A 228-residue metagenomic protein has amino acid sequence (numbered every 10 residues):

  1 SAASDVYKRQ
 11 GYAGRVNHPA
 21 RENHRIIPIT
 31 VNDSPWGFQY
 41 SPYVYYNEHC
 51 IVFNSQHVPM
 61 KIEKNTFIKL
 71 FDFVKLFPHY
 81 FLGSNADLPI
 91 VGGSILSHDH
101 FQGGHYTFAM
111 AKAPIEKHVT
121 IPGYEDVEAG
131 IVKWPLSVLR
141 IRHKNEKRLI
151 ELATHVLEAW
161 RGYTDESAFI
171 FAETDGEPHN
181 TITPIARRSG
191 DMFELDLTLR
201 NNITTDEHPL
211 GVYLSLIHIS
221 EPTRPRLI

Functional and structural regions predicted by a protein language model:
S1-Q39: Low-complexity, highly charged intrinsically disordered N-terminal segments that act as targeting/localization
A3-Y7, H218-T223: Short, small-residue-biased leader/transition segments that mark boundaries at the very start of proteins
N23-R25, H57-L82: Helical scaffold of the NTase/Pol beta-like nucleotidyltransferase catalytic core
S41-Q56, I131-P135: Residues forming anionic-ligand binding surfaces in small-molecule and nucleic-acid pockets of primarily soluble enzymes
E48-H49, N54, V91-F108, D196-T198: Histidine-centered divalent-metal-coordination microenvironment in nucleic-acid enzymes
P78-A86, V91-S94, G103-H155, R161: Catalytic or ion-translocation cores adjacent to nucleophile or general acid/base/metal-coordination motifs in diverse
P89-S97, D175-N180: Beta-rich nucleic-acid/ligand-interaction surfaces
G103, K133-L216, S220: Active-site capping/gating regions of soluble enzymes
